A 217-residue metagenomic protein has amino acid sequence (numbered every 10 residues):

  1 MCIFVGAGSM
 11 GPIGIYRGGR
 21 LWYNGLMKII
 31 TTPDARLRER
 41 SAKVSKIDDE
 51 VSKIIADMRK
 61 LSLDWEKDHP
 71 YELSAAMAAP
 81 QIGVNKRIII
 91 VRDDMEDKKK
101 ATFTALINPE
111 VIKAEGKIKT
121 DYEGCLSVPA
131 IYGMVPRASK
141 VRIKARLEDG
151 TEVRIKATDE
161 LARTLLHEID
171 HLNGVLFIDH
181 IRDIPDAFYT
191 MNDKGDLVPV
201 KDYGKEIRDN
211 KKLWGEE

Functional and structural regions predicted by a protein language model:
C2, P12-G14: Generic short N-terminal amphipathic or hydrophobic helices
I3, R20-Y23: Short, positively charged and aromatic/hydrophobic N-terminal segments
A7-G8: Intrinsic, low-complexity polybasic segments
W22-E217: Positively charged
